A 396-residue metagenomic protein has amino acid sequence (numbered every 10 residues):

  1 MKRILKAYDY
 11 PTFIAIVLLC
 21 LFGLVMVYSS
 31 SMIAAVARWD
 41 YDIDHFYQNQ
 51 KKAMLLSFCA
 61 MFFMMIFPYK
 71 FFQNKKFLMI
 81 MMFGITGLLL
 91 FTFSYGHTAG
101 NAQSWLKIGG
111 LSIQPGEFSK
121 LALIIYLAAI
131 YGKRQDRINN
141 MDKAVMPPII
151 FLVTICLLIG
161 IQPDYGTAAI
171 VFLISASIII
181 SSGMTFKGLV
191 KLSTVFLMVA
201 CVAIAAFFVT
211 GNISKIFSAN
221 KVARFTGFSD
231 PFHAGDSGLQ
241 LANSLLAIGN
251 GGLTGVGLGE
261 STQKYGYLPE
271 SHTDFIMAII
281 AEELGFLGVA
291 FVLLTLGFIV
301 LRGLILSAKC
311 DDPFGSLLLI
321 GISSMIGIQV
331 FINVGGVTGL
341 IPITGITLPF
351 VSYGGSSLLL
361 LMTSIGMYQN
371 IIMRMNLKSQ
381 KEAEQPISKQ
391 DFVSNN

Functional and structural regions predicted by a protein language model:
K2-I14, L18-L19, M26, I33-Q162 (+5 more regions): Membrane-helix boundary/helix-loop-helix interface segments in multi-pass membrane proteins
V27, I124, A128, G297-V300 (+4 more regions): Alpha-helical transmembrane segments of polytopic integral membrane proteins, especially the permease/helical cores
M54, E117-A128, V171-S175, L294-G297 (+2 more regions): Alpha-helical transmembrane segments of multi-pass membrane proteins
M61-F71, L127-D136, A176-T185, G297-S307 (+1 more regions): Structural signal for the C-terminal ends of transmembrane alpha-helices and the immediately following loop
F77-F83, V145-L158, Y165-T210: Hydrophobic alpha-helical segments of polytopic membrane proteins
A99, L192-G288: Hydrophobic, glycine- and aromatic-enriched re-entrant/interface helices and adjoining loop segments
A169, I174-G188, G259-G288, G345-L360: Interfacial segments of multi-pass membrane proteins
L287-I328: Hydrophobic transmembrane alpha-helices and their immediate junctions
